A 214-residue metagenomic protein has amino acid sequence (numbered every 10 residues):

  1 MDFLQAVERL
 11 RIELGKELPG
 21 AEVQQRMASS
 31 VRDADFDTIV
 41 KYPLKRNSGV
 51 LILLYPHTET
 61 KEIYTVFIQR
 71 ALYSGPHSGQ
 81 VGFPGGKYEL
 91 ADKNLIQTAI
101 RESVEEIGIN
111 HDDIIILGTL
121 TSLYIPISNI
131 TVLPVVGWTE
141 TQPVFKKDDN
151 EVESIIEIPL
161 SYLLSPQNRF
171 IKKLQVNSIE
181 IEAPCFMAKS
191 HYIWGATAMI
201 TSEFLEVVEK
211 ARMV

Functional and structural regions predicted by a protein language model:
M1-Q80, K87-E105, I109-L117, L123-Q142 (+1 more regions): N-terminal leader/linker segments that precede catalytic domains of diphosphate-processing enzymes
K147-A183, M187: NUDIX/MutT-family hydrolases
